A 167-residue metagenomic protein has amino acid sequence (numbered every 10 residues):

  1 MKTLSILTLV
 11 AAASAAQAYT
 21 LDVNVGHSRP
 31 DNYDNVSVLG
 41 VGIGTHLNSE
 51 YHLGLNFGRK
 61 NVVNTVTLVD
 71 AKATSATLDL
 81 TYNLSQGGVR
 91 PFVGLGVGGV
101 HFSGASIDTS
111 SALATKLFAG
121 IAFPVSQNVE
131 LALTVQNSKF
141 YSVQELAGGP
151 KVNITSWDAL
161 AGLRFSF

Functional and structural regions predicted by a protein language model:
M1-T20: Cleavable N-terminal export/targeting peptides
Q17, N35-V36: N-terminal leader/capping segments at the start of a protein or of a new domain
V23-V25, F57: Outer membrane beta-barrel translocator domains of Type V secretion systems
S28-D34, T65-D70, A105-S110, L146-V152: Outer-membrane beta-barrel domain signature
S28-P30, V38-I43: Short secondary-structure capping/turn segments at boundaries of alpha-helices and beta-strands
G42-F118, F123-L131, W157-F167: Gram-negative (and chloroplast) outer-membrane scaffold detector with strong preference for beta-barrel transmembrane
F140, E145-F167: Hydrophobic secondary-structure block in the mid-to-C-terminal portion of proteins
